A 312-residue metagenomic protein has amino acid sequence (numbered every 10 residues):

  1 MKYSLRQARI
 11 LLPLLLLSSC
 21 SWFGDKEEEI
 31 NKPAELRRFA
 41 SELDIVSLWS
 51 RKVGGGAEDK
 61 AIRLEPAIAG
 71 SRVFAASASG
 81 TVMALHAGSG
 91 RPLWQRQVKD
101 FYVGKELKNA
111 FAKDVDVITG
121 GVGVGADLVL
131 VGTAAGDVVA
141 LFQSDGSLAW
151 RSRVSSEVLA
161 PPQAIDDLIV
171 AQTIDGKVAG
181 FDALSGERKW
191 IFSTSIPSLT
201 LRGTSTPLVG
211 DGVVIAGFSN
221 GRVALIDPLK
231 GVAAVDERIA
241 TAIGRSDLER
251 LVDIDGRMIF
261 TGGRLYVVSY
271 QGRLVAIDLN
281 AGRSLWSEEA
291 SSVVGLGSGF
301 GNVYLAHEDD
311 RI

Functional and structural regions predicted by a protein language model:
M1-L11: Bacterial N-terminal signal peptides that target proteins for export
L17-S19: C-terminal motif of bacterial Sec signal peptides marking the signal peptidase cleavage site
S21-G24: Bacterial signal peptide processing site
E27-N31, E42-A67, Q95-G123, L148-D166 (+3 more regions): Extracytoplasmic beta-rich repeat domains
S77, T133-A134, T173-I174, F218 (+2 more regions): Structural signature of WD-repeat beta-propellers
H86-S89, F142-D145, D182-G186, P228-G231 (+1 more regions): Short loop/turn segments that connect beta-strands within beta-propeller blades
